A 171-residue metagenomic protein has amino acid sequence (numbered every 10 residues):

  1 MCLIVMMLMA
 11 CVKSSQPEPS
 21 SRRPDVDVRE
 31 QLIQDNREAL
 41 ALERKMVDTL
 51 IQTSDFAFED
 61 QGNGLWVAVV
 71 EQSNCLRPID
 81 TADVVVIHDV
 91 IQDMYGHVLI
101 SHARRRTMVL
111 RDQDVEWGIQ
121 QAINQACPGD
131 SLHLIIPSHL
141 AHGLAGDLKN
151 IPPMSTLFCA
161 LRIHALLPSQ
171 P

Functional and structural regions predicted by a protein language model:
M1-C11: Sec-dependent bacterial lipoprotein signal peptides
C11-P171: Cross-family detector of peptidyl-prolyl cis-trans isomerase
